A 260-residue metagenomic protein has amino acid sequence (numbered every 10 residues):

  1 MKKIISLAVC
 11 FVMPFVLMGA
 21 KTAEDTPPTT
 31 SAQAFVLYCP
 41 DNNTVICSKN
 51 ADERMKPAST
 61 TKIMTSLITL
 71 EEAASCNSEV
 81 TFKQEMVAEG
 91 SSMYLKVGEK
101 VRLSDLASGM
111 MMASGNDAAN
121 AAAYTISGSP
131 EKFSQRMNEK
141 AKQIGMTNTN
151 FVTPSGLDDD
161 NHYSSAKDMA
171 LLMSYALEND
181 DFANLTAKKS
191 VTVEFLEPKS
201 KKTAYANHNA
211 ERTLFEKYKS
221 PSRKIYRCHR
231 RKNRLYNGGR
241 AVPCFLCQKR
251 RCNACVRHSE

Functional and structural regions predicted by a protein language model:
K2-K21: Sec-dependent N-terminal signal peptides of Gram-positive bacterial secreted proteins and lipoproteins
K2-K3, K49, K62, K232: A general lysine-centric signal
F15, V80, M93, C247 (+1 more regions): Preference for bulky hydrophobic residues occupying beta-strand positions in well-ordered beta-sheet regions
F15-V16, S75, E197: Residues in and immediately flanking transmembrane alpha helices
G19-K167, S174-D180: Active-site-adjacent loops and short helices of periplasmic peptidoglycan-processing enzymes
P28-A32, S129-E260: Penicillin-recognizing serine hydrolase domain
